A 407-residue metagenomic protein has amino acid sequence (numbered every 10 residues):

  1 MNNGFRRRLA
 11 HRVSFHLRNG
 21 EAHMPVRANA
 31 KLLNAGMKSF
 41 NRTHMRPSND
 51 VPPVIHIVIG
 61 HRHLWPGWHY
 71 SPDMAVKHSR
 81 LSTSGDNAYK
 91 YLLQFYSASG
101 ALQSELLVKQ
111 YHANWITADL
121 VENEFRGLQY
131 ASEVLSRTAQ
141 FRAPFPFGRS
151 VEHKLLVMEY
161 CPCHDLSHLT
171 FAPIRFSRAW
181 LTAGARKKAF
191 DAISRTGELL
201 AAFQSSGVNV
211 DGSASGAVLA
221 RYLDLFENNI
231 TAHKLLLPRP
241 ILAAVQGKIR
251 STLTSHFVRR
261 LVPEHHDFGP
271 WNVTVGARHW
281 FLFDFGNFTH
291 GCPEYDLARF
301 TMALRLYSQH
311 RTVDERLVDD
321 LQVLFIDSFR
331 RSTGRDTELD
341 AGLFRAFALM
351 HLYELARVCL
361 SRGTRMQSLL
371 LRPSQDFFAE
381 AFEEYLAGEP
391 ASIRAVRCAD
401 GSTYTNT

Functional and structural regions predicted by a protein language model:
R8-R80: Juxta-kinase regulatory segment immediately upstream of eukaryotic protein kinase catalytic domains
I57-D73, V208-H266, R394: An alpha-helical support segment within catalytic cores of ATP-dependent transferases
R80-S104, R250-Y295: Active-site acidic catalytic loop and adjacent metal/ATP-binding pocket of ATP-dependent phosphoryl transfer enzymes
Y89-N123, R178-T182: ATP-binding glycine-rich loop module of kinase domains
Y130-R137, H164-S213: Conserved kinase catalytic-core helix
A143-K154: Short beta-strand micro-motifs within the conserved protein kinase catalytic domain, predominantly in the N-lobe
L297-G334, L349-S368: Active-site activation/catalytic loop segments of kinase-like enzymes and analogous catalytic loops in related
E315-R316, Y353-T407: ATP/Mg2+ or Mg2+-diphosphate-binding catalytic cores that bind nucleotide phosphates or diphosphates via glycine-rich
